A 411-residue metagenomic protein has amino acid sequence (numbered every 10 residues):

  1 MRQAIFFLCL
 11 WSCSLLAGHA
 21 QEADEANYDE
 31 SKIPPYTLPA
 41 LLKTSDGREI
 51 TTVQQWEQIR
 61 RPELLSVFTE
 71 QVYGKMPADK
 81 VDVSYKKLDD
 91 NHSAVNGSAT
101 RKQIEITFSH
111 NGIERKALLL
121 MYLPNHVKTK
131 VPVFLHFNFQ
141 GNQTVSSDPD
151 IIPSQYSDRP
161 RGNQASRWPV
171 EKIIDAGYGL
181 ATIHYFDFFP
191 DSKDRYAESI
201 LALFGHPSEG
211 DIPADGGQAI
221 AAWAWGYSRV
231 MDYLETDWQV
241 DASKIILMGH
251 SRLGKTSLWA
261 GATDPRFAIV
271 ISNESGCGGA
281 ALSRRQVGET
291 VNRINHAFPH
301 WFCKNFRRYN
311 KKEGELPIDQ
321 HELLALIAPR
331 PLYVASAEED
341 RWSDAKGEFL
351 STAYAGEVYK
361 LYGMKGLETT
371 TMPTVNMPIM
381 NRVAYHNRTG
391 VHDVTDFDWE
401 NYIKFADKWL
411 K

Functional and structural regions predicted by a protein language model:
F6-L15: Bacterial N-terminal signal peptides
H19-L118, Y122-H126, S147-D148, L410: N-terminal targeting or regulatory segments adjacent to alpha/beta-hydrolase or S9 domains
L118-M121, T129-F139: Short beta-strand element of the alpha/beta-hydrolase
H136-D237, A242, G276, S283-R285: Cap/lid segment of the alpha/beta-hydrolase catalytic domain
I200, P207, S272-L323, E348-T369: Mobile cap/lid helix-loop segments that gate and shape the active-site cleft of serine hydrolases
S228-E289, K312: Primarily recognizes the serine-hydrolase "nucleophile elbow" in alpha/beta-hydrolase and SGNH/GDSL folds
A297, T352-K411: C-terminal catalytic histidine-bearing segment of alpha/beta-hydrolase fold enzymes
A328-S343, R388-G390: Conserved strand-to-loop "acid loop" that flanks and positions the catalytic carboxylate
